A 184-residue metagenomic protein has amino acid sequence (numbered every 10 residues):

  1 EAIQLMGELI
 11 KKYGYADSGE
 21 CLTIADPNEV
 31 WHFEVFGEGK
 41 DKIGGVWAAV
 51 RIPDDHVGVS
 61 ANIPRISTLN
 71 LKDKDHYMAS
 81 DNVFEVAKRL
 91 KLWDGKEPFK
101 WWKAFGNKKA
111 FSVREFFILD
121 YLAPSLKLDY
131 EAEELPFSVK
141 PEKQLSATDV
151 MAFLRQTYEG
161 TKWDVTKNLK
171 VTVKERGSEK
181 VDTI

Functional and structural regions predicted by a protein language model:
I3, G7, G14, S18-E20 (+4 more regions): C-terminus-biased signal that marks the final domain/tail of proteins
A49: Surface-exposed ligand-recognition segments of extracellular binding domains, strongest in the long/variable loop
